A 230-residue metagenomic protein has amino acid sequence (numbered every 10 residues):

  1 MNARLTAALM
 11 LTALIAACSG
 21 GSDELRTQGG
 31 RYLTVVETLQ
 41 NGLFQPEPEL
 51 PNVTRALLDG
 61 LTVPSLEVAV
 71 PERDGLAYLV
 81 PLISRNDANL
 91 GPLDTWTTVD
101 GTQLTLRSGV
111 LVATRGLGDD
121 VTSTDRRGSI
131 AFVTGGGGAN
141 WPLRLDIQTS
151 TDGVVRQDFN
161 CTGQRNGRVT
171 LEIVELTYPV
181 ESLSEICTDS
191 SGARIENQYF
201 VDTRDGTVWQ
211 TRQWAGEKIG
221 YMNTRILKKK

Functional and structural regions predicted by a protein language model:
M1-A7: Bacterial N-terminal signal peptides that target proteins for export
L14-A17: C-terminal motif of bacterial Sec signal peptides marking the signal peptidase cleavage site
S19-G116, T122-S123, G138-K230: Acidic, serine/threonine-rich low-complexity disordered tracts
V36, R127-I130: Intrinsically disordered, low-complexity regions
G128, T134-A139: C-terminal partner/receptor-binding element of secreted or periplasmic proteins
